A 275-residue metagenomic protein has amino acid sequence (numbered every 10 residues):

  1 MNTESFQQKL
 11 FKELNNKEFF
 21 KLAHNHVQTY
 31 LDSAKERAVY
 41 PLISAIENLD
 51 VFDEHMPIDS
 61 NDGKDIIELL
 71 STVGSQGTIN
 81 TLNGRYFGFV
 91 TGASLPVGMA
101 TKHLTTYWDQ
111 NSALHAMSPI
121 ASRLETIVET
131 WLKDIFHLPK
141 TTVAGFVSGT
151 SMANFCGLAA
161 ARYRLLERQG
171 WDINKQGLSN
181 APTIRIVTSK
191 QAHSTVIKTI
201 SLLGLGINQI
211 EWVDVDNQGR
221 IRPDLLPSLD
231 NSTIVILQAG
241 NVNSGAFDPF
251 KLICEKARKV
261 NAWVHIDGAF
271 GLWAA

Functional and structural regions predicted by a protein language model:
N2-T141: N-terminal entrance/gating region of PLP-dependent enzymes' catalytic architecture
F6-Q7, T91, H115, A144 (+3 more regions): A general structural-boundary detector
L49, V147, N261-W263: A broad, low-specificity signal for short, low-complexity segments enriched in glycine/proline and polar/charged
N61, D109-L114, T142-G145, V235-D248: Unusually extended, aromatic-enriched hydrophobic runs near protein termini
P96-P182, V187-S189, T195-V196: Well-ordered mid-protein domain cores that form the structural environment of catalytic cofactors
A153-C156, A160-A275: Conserved PLP-enzyme active-site core in the AAT-like
